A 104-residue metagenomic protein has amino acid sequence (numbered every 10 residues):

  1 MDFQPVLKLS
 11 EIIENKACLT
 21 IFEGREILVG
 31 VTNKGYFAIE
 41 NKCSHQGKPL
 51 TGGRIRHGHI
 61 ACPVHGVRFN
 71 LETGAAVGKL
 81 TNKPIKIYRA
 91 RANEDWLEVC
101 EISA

Functional and structural regions predicted by a protein language model:
M1-H57, L71, P84-A104: N-terminal pre-ligand scaffold of iron-sulfur
C43, C62-H65: Short cysteine clusters
H57-P63, V77-I85: Short cysteine/histidine-rich metal-coordination sites, predominantly Zn2+-binding motifs
R68: Short helix-to-coil "ATP-lid" hinge immediately C-terminal to the conserved N-box Asn in the Bergerat
